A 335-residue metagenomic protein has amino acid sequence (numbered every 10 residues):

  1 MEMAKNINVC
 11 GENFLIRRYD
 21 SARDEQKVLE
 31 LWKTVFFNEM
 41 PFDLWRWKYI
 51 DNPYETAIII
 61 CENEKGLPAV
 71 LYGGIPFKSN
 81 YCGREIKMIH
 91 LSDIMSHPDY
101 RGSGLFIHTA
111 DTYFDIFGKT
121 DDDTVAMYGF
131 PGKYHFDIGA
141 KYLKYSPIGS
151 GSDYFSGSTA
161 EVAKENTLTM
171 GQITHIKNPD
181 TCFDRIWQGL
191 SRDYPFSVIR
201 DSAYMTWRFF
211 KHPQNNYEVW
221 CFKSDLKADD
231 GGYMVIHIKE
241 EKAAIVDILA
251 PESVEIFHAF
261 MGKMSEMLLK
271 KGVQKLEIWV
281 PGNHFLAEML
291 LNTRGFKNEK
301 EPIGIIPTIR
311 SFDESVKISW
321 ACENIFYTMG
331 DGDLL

Functional and structural regions predicted by a protein language model:
E2-G11, P76, T124-T169, H237-E255 (+1 more regions): Active-site/acyl-donor-binding loops of N-acyltransferases
E2-N63, P68, H90, A163-A203 (+2 more regions): Short amphipathic alpha-helix that is part of the acyltransferase structural core
T56, K119-T124, Y217, K270-V273: Short, high-confidence coil segments that cap the C-terminus of an alpha-helix and link into the following beta-strand
I60, L67-F77, H90, M95 (+2 more regions): Conserved beta-strand in the GNAT
E62-N63, K223-D225: Core beta-strand residues in small-molecule sensory/regulatory alpha/beta domains
S96, R101-F117, V254-E266: Conserved acetyl-CoA-binding loop-helix of GNAT-fold acetyltransferases
S197-K223: Oxyanion-binding "anion nests"
